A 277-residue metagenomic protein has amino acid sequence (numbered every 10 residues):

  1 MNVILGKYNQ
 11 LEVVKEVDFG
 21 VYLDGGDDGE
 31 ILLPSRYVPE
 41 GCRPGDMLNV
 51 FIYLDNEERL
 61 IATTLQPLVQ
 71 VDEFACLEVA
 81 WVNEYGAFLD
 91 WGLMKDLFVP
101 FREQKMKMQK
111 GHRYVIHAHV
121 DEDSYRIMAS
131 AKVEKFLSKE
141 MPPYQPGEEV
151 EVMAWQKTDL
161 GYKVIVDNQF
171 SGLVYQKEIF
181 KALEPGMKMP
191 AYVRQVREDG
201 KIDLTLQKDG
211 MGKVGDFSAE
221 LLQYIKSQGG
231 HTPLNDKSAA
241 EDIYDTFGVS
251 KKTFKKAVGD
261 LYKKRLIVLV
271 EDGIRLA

Functional and structural regions predicted by a protein language model:
M1-A277: Single-stranded RNA-binding regions, centering on S1/OB-family and related RNA-binding modules
